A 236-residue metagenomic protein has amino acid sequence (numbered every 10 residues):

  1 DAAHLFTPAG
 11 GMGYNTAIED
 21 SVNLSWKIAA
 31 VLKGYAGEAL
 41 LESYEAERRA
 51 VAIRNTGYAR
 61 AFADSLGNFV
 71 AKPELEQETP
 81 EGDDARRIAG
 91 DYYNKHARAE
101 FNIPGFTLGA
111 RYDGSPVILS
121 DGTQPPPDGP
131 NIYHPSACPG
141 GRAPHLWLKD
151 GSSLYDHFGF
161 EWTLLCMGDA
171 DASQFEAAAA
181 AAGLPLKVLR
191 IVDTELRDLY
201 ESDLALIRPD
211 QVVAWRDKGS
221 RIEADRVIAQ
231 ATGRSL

Functional and structural regions predicted by a protein language model:
A2-S43, R49: Active-site-proximal cofactor/substrate-binding loop regions of enzyme domains
A30-L236: Helical substrate-recognition/capping region of FAD-dependent monooxygenase/halogenase enzymes
